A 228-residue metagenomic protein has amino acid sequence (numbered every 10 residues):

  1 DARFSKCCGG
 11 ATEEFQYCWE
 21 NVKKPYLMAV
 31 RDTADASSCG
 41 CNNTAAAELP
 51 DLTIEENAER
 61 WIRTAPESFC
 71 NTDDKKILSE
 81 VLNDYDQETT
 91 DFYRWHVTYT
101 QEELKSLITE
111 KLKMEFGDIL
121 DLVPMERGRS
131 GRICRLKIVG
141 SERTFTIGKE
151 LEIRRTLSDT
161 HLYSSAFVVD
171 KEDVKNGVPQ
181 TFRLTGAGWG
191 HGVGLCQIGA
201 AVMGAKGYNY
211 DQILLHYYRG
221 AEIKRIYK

Functional and structural regions predicted by a protein language model:
D1-K228: Conserved, single-site charged/polar hotspot
